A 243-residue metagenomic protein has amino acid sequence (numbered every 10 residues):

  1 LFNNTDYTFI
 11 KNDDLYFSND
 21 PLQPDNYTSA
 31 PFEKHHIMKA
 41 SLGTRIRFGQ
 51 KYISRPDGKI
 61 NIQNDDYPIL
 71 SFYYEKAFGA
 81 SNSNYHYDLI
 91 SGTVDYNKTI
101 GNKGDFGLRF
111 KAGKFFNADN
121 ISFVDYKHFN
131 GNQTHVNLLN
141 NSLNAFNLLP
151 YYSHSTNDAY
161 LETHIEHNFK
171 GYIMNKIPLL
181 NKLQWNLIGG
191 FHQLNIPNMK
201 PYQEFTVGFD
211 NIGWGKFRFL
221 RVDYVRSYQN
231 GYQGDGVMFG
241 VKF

Functional and structural regions predicted by a protein language model:
L1-F243: Exposed, low-structure sequence patches enriched in small/polar residues
